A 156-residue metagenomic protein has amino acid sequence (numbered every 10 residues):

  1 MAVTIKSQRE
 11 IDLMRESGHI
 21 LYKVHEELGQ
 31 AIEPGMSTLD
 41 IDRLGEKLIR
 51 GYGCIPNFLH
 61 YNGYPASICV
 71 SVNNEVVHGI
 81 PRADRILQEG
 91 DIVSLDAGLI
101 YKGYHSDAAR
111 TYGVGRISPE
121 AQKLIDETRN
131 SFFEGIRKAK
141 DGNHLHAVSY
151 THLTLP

Functional and structural regions predicted by a protein language model:
M1-G51, G113-H144: Flexible, acidic/His-enriched mid-domain "rim/lid" segments that flank
G51, I92, G103-T111: Active-site microenvironments in enzyme catalytic cores
P56-Y61, A97-A108, Q122-D126: Short, flexible active-site-proximal loops enriched in glycine and acidic residues
N62-N74: Short, basic/aromatic beta-hairpin or loop at an interaction surface
P65-S67, I92-D96, A109: Broad gene-expression machinery/nucleic-acid interaction feature
S71-Y104: Acidic/histidine-enriched ion/cofactor-binding microenvironments in catalytic or ligand-binding pockets
A147-S149: Acidic, proline/serine/threonine- and glycine-rich low-complexity intrinsically disordered segments
T151-P156: Conserved small/polar residues in nucleotide/adenosyl-binding loops
